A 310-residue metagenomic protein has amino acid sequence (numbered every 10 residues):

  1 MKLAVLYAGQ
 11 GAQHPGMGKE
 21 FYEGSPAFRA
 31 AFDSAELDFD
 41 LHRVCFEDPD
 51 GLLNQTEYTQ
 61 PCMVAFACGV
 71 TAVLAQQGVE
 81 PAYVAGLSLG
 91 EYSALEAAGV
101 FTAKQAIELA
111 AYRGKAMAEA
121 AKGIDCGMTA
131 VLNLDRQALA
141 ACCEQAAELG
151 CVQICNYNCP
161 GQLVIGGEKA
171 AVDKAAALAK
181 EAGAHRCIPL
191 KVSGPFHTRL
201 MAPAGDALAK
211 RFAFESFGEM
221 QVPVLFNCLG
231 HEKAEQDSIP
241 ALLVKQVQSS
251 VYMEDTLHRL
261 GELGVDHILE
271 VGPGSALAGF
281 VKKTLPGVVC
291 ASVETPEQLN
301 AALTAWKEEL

Functional and structural regions predicted by a protein language model:
M1-L139, E144, L190, H267-L299: FabD-like malonyl-/acyl-CoA
G11-A12, L37-H42, A98-S249: Alpha/beta catalytic cores of group-transfer enzymes, especially the acyltransferase/condensing modules of polyketide
A75, K180, H258-G264: Non-catalytic positions within long, well-ordered alpha-helices that form the structural scaffold/packing of enzyme
L229, V289-L310: Short, flexible loop segments at boundaries between secondary-structure elements
D237, A241, H258, S275-G279: A generic structural signal for well-ordered alpha-helical surface patches
V251-R259: A short, well-structured juxtamembrane/interface segment
